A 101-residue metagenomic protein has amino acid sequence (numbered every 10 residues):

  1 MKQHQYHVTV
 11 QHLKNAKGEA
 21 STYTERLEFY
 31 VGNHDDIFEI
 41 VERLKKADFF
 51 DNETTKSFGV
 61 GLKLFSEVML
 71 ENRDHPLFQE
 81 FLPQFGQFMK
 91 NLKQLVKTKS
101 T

Functional and structural regions predicted by a protein language model:
M1-N52, N72, P76, E80-T101: N-terminal intrinsically disordered, cationic/polar leader segments that include organellar targeting peptides
T54-G61: Short, well-ordered alpha-helical segments that carry or flank key catalytic/ligand-binding motifs at enzyme/regulatory
